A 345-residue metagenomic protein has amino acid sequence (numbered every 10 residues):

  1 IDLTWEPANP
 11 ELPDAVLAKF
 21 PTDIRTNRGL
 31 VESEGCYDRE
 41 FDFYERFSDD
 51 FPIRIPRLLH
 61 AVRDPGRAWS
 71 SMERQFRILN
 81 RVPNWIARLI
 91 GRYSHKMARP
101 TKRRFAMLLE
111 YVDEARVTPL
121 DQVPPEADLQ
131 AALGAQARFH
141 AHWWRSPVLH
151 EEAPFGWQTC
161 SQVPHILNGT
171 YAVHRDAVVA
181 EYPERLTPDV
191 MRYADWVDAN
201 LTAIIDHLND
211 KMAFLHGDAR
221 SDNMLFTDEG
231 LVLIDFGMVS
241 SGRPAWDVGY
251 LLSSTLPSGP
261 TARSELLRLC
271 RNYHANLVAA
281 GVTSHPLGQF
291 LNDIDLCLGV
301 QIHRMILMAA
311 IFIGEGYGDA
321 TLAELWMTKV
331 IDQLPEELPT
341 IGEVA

Functional and structural regions predicted by a protein language model:
I1-L12, L17, D198-P244: Active-site acidic catalytic loop and adjacent metal/ATP-binding pocket of ATP-dependent phosphoryl transfer enzymes
E6-H165: Conserved ATP-binding subdomain of kinase catalytic cores across diverse folds
R28, D42, R46, A245-V282 (+1 more regions): Active-site activation/catalytic loop segments of kinase-like enzymes and analogous catalytic loops in related
T101, D128, K211, L215-H216 (+6 more regions): Secondary-structure capping and boundary motifs in well-ordered enzyme cores
M107, A141-W144, E151-A203, I306: Active-site catalytic-loop/activation-segment of kinase and kinase-like phosphoryl-transfer enzymes
A135-H142, V173, L296, V300: Alpha-helical scaffold segments in carbohydrate-active enzymes
P188, G281-I294: Short, surface-exposed acidic
L296-A345: ATP/Mg2+ or Mg2+-diphosphate-binding catalytic cores that bind nucleotide phosphates or diphosphates via glycine-rich
